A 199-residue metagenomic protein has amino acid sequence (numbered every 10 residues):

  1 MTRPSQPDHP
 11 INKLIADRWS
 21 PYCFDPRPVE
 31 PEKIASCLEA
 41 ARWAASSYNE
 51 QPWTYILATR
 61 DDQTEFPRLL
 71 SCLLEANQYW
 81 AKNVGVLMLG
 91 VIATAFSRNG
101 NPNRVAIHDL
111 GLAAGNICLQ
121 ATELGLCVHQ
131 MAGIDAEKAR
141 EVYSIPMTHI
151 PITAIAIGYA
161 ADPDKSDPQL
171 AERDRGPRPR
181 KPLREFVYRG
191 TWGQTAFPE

Functional and structural regions predicted by a protein language model:
M1-E199: Acidic, surface-exposed loops and disordered segments
